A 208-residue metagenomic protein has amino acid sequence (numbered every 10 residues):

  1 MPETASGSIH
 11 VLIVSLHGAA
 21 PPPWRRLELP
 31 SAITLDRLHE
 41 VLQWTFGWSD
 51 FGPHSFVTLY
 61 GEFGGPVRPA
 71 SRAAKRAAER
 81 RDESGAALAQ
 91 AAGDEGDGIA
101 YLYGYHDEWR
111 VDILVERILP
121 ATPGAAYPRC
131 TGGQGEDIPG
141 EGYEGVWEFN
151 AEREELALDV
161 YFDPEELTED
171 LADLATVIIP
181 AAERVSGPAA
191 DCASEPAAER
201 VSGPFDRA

Functional and structural regions predicted by a protein language model:
M1-A208: Short linear regulatory motifs enriched in tryptophan with gly/pro/ser
